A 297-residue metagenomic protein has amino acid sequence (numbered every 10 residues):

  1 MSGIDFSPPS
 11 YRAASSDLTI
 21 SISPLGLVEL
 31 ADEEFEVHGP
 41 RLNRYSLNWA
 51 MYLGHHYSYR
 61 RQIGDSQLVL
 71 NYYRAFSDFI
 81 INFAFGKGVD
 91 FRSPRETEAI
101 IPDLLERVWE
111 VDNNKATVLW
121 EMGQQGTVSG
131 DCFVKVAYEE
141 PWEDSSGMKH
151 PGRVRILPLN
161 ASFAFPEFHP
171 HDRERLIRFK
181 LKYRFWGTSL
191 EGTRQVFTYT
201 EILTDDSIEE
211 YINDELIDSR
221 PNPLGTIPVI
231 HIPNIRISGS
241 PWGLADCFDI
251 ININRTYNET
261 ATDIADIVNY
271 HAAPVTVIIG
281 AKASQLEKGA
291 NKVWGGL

Functional and structural regions predicted by a protein language model:
M1, F6, F35, L176 (+4 more regions): Extended hydrophobic/Leu-rich segments
M1-E36, P40, S207-D246, T256-Y257: N-terminal start-of-domain structural block
M1-L159, F163: Extended, helix-rich architectural segments
Y45, W49, I80, E121-M122 (+5 more regions): Generic hydrophobic, helix-prone segments enriched in Leu/Val/Ile
R95, N160, L203-T204, A245 (+1 more regions): Alpha-helix initiation/capping motif
N114, V118, R173-I177, A245: Alpha-helix capping and helix-coil boundary motifs
T127, F133-W242: Extended, regular secondary-structure scaffolds
E215-L297: Extended, charged amphipathic alpha-helical segments
